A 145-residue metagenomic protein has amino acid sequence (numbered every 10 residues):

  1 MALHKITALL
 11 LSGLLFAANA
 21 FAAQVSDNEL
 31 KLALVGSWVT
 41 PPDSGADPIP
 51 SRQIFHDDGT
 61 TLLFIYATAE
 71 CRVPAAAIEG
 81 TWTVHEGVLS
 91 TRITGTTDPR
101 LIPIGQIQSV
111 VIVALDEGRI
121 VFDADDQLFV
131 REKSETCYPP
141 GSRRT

Functional and structural regions predicted by a protein language model:
M1-L9: Bacterial N-terminal signal peptides that target proteins for export
A8-A18: Bacterial N-terminal signal peptides
A20-T145: Lipid interaction determinants
